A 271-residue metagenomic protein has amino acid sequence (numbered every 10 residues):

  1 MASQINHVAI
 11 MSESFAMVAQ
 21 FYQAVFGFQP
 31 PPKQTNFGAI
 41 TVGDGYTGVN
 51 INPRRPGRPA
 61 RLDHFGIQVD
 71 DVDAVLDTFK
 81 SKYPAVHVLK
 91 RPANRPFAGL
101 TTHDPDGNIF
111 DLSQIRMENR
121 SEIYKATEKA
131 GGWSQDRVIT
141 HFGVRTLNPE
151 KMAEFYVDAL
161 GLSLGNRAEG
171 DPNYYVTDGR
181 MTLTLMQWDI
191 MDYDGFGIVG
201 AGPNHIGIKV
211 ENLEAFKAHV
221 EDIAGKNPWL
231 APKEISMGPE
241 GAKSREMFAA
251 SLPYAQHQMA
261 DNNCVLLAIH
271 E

Functional and structural regions predicted by a protein language model:
M1-A19, L62-F65, I115-A153, P203-I206 (+1 more regions): N-terminal beta-strand motif that seeds the catalytic metal site of vicinal oxygen chelate
A2-G48, A98, G143-I190: Core segments of cupin and vicinal oxygen chelate
Q4, R61, P96, V138 (+5 more regions): Exposed loop/turn and edge beta-strand positions of beta-sandwich/beta-sheet ligand-binding modules
F15, V72-D73, P149, L213 (+1 more regions): Residues at or immediately preceding the N-termini of alpha-helices
Y46-N50, P59, G107-F110, R120 (+2 more regions): Short, charged/polar, Gly/Pro-enriched secondary-structure boundary elements
V72-F79, L213-V220: Short amphipathic alpha-helices within nucleic acid-binding modules
K80-Q135, R167, Y175, E221-E271: Vicinal oxygen chelate
